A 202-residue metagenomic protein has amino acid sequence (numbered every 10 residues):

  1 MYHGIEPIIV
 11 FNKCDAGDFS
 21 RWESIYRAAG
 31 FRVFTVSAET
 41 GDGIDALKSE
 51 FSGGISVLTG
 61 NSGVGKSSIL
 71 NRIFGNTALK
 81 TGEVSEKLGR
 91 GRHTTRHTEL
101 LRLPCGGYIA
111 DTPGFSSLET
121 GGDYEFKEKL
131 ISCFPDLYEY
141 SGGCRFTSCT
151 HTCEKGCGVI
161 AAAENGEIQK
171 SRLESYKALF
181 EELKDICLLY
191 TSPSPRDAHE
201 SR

Functional and structural regions predicted by a protein language model:
M1-P7, C14, S24, A29-R32 (+1 more regions): Helix-rich effector regions associated with P-loop NTPase G domains
D15, T40, G114, D197: Short, glycine/acidic-enriched loop or turn micro-motifs at the edges of active sites
A16-S62: Canonical P-loop GTPase G-domain recognition
G65: Conserved glycine(s) of the Walker
L70-A78: A conserved segment at the C-terminal end of the G1
Y190-R202: Single conserved hydrophobic/aromatic residue that forms the stacking wall/gate of nucleotide- or nucleobase-binding
